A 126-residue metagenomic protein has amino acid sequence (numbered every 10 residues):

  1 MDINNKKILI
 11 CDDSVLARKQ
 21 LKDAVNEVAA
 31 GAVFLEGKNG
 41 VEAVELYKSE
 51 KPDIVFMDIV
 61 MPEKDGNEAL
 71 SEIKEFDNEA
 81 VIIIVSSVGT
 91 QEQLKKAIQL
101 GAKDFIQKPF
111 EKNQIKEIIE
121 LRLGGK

Functional and structural regions predicted by a protein language model:
V15-L35: Two-component/phosphorelay signaling modules centered on CheY-like receiver
N39-E42, D65-E68: Acidic catalytic/metal-coordinating carboxylates
E50-F56: Active-site beta3 strand of CheY-like receiver
M61: Receiver (REC) domain active-site loop signature in two-component systems and cognate sites in sensor histidine kinases
E92, F110-I119: C-terminal output helix
